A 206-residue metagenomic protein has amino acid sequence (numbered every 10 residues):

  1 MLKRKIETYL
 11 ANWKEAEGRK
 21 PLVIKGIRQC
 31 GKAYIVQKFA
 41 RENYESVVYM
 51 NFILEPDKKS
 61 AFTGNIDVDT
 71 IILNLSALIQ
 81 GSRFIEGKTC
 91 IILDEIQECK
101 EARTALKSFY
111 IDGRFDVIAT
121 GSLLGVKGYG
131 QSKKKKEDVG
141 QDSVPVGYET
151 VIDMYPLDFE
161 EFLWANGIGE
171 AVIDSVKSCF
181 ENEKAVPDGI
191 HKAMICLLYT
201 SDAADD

Functional and structural regions predicted by a protein language model:
M1-S201: Phosphate-binding site recognition
D202-D206: A short, hydrophobic C-terminal helix/tail in secreted or cell-surface proteins
